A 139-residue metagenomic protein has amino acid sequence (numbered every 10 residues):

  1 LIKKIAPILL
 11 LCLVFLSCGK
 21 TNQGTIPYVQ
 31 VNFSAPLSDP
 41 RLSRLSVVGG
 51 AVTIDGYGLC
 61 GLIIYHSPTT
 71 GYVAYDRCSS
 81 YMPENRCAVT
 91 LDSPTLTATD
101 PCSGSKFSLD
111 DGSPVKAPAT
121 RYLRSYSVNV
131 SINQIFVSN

Functional and structural regions predicted by a protein language model:
I2-K3, G71: Structural motif marking the loop-to-transmembrane transition
K3-L9: Sec-dependent signal peptide recognition, specifically the positively charged N-region followed immediately by
L13-S17: C-terminal motif of bacterial Sec signal peptides marking the signal peptidase cleavage site
K20-T95, S108, Y122-N139: N-terminal pre-ligand scaffold of iron-sulfur
T70, C102-S103: Short loop/turn microsegments at loop-to-beta-strand junctions
S93-C102, P114-R124: Short cysteine/histidine-rich metal-coordination sites, predominantly Zn2+-binding motifs
F107-V115: Short metal-binding segments enriched for Cys and/or His
